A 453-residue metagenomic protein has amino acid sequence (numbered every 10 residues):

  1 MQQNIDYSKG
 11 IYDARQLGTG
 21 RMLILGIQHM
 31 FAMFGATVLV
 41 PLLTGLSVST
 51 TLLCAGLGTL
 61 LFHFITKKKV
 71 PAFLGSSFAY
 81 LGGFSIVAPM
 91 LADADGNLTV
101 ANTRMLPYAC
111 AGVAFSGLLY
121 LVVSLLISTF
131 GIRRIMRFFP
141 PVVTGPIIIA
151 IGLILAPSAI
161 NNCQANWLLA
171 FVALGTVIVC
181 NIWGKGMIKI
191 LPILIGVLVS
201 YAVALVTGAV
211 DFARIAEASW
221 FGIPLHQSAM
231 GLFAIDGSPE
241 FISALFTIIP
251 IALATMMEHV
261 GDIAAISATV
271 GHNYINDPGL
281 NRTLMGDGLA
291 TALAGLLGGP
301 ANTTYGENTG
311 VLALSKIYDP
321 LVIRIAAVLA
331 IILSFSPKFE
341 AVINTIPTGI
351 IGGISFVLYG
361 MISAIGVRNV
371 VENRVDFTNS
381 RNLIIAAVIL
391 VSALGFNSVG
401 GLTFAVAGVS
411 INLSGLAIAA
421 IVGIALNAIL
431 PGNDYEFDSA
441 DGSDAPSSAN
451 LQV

Functional and structural regions predicted by a protein language model:
M1-I24, F212-L232, A268-I275, T283 (+1 more regions): Intrinsically disordered, low-complexity non-transmembrane regions of multi-pass membrane transporters
M1-L74, A79-T103: N-terminal signal-anchor module of multipass membrane proteins
D6-Y7, F34-T37, A173-C180, L191 (+4 more regions): Juxtamembrane interface elements at the cytosolic ends of transmembrane helices in multi-pass membrane proteins
G10-G20, L42-H63, K67-K69, I249-P320 (+1 more regions): Membrane-embedded helical hairpins/re-entrant loop segments and their flanking transmembrane helices within multi-pass
G20-G35, L169-A173, L191-P192, I223-D262 (+1 more regions): Hydrophobic, membrane-embedded alpha-helices of multi-pass small-molecule transporters
L46-T51, K68-L81, I135-T144, K189-I195 (+3 more regions): Short, non-helical or kinked segments that cap or interrupt transmembrane helices
S85-M90, N181, N308-I323, L329-S334: Interfacial segments of multi-pass membrane proteins
M105-A213, A327-S439: Membrane-embedded alpha-helical modules
